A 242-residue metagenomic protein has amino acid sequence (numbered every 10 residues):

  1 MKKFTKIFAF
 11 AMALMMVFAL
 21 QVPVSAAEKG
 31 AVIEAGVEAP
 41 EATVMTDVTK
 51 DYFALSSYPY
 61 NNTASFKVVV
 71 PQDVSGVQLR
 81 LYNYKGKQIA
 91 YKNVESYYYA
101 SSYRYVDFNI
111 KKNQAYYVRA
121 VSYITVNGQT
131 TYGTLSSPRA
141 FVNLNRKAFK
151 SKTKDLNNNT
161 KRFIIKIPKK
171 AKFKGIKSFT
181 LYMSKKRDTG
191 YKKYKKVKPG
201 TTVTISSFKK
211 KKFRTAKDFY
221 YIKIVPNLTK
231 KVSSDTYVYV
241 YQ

Functional and structural regions predicted by a protein language model:
K2-S25: Sec-dependent N-terminal signal peptides of Gram-positive bacterial secreted proteins and lipoproteins
A27-D73, T130-F173, S234-Q242: Pro/Thr/Ser/Gly-rich low-complexity, intrinsically disordered linker/stalk tracts
A64, V69-Y91, P168-K192, A216-F219 (+1 more regions): Solvent-exposed loop/turn segments flanking beta-strands in beta-repeat/beta-sandwich domains
Y84-S101, S137-R139, Y191-F208: Solvent-exposed serine/threonine-rich low-complexity stretches and specific carbohydrate-binding patches
Y98-A100, D107-Y117, F208-F219: Surface-exposed, short loops/turns at beta-strand junctions within beta-sandwich domains
Y123-T131, N227-K231: Short, solvent-exposed loop/turn segments at the edges of extracellular beta-sandwich modules
